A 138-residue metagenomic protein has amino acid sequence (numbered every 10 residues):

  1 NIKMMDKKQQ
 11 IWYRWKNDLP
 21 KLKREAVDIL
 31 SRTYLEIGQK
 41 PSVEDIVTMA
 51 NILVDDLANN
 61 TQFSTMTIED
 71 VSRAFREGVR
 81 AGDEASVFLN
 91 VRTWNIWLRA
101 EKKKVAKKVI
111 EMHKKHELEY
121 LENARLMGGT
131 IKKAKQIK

Functional and structural regions predicted by a protein language model:
N1-K138: Charged interaction scaffolds used for protein-protein
